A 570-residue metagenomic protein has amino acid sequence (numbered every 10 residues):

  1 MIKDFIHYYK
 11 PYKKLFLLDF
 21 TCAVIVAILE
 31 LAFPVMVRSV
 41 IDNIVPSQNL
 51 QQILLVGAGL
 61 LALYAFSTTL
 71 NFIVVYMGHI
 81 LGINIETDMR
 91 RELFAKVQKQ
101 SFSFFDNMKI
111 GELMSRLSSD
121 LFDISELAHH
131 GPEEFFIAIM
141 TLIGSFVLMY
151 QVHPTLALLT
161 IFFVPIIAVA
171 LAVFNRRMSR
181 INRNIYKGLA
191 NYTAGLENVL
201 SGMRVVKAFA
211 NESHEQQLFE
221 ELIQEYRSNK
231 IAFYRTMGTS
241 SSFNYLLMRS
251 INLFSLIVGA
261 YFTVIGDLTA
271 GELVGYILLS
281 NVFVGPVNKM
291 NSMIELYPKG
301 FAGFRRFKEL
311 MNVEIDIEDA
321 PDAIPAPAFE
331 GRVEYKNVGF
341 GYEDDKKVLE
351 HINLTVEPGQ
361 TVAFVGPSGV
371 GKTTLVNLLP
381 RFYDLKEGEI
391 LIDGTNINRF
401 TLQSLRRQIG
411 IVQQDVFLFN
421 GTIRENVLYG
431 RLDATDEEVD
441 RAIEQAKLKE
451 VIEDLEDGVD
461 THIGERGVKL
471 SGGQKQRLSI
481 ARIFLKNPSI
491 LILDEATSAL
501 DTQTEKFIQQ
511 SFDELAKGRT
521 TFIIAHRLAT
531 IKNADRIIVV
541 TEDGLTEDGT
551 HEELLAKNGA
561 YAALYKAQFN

Functional and structural regions predicted by a protein language model:
Y9, V74, G78-G82, Q98-I143 (+1 more regions): Juxtamembrane loop-to-helix connectors within ABC transporter transmembrane domains
P11, L15-V26, L60-L63, H130-N184 (+2 more regions): Transmembrane helices of ABC transporter permease
F16-I73, M77, Q151-T155, G266-A270: Transmembrane helix-loop-helix hairpins at lipid-water interfaces of multipass membrane proteins, especially the type-1
L60-N71, V164-A172, M237-I251, A270-S292: Hydrophobic alpha-helical segments in the permease module
M108-G111, N184-A232, A320-I324: Loop segments that connect adjacent transmembrane helices in multi-pass transporters
A208-N211, R235, V282-L310: Cytosolic ends of transmembrane helices, especially the final helix of ABC transmembrane type-1 domains
D319, A326-N570: ABC-type nucleotide-binding domain
